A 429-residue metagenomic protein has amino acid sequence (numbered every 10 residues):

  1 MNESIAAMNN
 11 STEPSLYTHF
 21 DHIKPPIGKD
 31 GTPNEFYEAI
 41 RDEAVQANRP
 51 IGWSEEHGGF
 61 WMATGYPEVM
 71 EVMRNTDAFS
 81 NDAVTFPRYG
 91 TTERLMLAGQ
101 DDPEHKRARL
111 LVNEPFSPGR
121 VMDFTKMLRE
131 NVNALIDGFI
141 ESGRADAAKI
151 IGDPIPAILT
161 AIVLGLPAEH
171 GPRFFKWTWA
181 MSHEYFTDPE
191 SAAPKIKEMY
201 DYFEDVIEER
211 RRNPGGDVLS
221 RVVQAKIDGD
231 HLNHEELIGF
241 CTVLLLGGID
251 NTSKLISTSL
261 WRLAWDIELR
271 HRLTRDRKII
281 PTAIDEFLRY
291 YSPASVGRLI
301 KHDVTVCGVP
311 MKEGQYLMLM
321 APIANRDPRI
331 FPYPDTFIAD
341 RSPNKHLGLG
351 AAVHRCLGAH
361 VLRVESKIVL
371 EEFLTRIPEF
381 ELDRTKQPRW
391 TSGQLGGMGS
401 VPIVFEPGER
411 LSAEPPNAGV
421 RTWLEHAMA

Functional and structural regions predicted by a protein language model:
M1-A429: Cytochrome P450
